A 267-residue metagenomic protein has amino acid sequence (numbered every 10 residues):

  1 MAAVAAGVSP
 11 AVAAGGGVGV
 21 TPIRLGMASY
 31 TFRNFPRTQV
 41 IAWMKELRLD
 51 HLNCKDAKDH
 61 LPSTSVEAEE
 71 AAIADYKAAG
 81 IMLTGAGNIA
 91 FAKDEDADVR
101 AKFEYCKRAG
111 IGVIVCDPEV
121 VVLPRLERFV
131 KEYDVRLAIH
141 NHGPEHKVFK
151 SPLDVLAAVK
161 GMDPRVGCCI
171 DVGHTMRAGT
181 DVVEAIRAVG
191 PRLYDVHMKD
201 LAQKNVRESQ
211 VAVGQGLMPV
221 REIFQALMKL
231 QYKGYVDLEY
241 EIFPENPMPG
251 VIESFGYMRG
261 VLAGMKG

Functional and structural regions predicted by a protein language model:
M1-A6, A13-R24, R33-D50, Y105 (+3 more regions): Histidine-acidic metal/acid-base catalytic patches
G17, Q39, K58, D75 (+4 more regions): Active-site acidic/histidine proton-transfer and metal-coordination neighborhood in alpha/beta enzyme cores
M27-F35, K55-L61: Extracytoplasmic "Venus flytrap"
N53-I73: Glycine-rich, proline-tolerant flexible connector loops at the mouths of alpha/beta enzymes
K55, I89, D117, K199 (+1 more regions): Conserved residues at the C-terminal ends of beta-strands
H60, P144, V213-L217: A short acidic, glycine-rich active-site loop that binds or catalyzes chemistry on phosphate/adenosine moieties
